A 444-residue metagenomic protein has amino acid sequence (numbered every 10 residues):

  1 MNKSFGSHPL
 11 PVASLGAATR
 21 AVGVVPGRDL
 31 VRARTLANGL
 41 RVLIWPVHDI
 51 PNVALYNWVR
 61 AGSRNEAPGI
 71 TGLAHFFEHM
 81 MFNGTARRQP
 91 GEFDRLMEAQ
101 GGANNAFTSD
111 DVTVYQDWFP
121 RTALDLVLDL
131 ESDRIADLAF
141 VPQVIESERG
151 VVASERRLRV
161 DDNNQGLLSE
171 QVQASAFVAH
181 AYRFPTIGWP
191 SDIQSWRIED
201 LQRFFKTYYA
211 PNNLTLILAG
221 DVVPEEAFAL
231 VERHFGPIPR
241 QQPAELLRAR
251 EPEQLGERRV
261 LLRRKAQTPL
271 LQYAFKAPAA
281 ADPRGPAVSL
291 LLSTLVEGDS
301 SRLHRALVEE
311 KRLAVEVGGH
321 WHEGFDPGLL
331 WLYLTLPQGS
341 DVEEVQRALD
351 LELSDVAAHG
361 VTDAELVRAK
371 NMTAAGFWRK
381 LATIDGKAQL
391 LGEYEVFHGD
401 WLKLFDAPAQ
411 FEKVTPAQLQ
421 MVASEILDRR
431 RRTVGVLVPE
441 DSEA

Functional and structural regions predicted by a protein language model:
N2-A21, V178, T186, A210-P211 (+5 more regions): An aromatic/glycine/proline-enriched structural segment found at the starts of mature extracellular/organellar domains
N2-L15, N83-T85, V127, R159-A210 (+4 more regions): Scaffold signal of the M16-like zinc-metallopeptidase fold and its non-catalytic homologs
N2-V24, V31, T215-I217, L334-T335 (+2 more regions): C-terminal regions of mature proteins
G39, N57, H75, M97 (+14 more regions): Buried hydrophobic packing residues in well-ordered domains
V47, Y56-W58, R157, A174 (+2 more regions): His/Glu-based metal-binding/catalytic segments typifying zinc-dependent metallopeptidases
D49, A54-W118, F184-P185, E297-L313 (+1 more regions): M16/MPP (pitrilysin/insulinase) zinc-metallopeptidase core fold and M16-derived inactive scaffolds
G84-R87, W118-V151, D299, G318 (+1 more regions): M16/insulysin-pitrilysin zinc metalloprotease superfamily fold
A153-Q171, R250-P269, A306-E316, F325-P327 (+2 more regions): Short acidic/His-enriched helical or mixed secondary-structure segments at domain edges of catalytic enzymes and some
